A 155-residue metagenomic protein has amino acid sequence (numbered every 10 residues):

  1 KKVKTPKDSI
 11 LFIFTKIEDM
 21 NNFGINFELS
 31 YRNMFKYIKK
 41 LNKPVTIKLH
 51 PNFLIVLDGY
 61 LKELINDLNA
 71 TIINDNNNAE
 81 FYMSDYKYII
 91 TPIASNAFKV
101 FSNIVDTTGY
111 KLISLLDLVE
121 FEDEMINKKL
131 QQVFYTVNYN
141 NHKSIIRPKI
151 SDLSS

Functional and structural regions predicted by a protein language model:
K1-S9, I13-K16: A nucleotide-sugar donor-handling region in carbohydrate enzymes
T15-I25: Surface-exposed cleft-lining segments at the edges of enzyme active sites
M20-N21, F53-Y60, E120-N127: Short, charged/polar "capping" segments at the starts of alpha-helices and the immediately preceding loops
G24-I38, D58-G59, N127-Q132: Well-ordered, non-membrane alpha-helical segments in soluble/globular domains
I38-T46: A conserved nucleotide-sugar
V45-P51, L112-L115: Short internal beta-strands
N52-N103: Donor nucleotide-activated moiety binding/catalytic core segment of transferases that use nucleotide-activated donors
A97-S154: Catalytic binding pocket for nucleotide-activated donors in carbohydrate/polymer assembly enzymes
